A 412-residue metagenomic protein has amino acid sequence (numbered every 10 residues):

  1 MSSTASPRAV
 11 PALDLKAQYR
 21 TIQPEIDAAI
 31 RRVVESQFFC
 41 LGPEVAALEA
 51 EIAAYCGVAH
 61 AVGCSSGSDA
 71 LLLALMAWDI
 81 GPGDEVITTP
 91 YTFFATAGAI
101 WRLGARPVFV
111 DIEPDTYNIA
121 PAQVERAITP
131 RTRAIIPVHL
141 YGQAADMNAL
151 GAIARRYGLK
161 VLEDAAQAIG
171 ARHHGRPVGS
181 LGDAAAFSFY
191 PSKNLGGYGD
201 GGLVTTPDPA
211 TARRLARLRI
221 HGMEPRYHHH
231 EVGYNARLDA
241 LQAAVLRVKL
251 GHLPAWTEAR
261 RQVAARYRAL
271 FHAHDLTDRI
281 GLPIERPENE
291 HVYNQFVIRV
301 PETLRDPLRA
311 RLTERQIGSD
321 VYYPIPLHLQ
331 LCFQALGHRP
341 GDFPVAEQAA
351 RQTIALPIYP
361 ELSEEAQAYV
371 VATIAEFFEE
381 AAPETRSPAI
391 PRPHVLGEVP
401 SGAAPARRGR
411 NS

Functional and structural regions predicted by a protein language model:
M1-F38, P43: N-terminal "arm"/small-domain region of PLP-dependent enzymes with the aminotransferase-like
S2-S3, K16, A28, V45-E51 (+7 more regions): PLP-dependent aminotransferase class I/II
S36-E85, G98-L103, V108-D111, R176: Phosphate-binding glycine-rich loop
V62, I87, V108, V161-L162 (+3 more regions): Structural detector of well-ordered beta-strand residues that form the stable sheet scaffold of enzyme domains
M76-A165, R172: PLP-dependent aminotransferase-like
A99-I100, I153, P177, N194 (+1 more regions): Hydrophobic/aromatic ligand-binding patch that stacks against planar heteroaromatic rings of cofactors or nucleotides
E163-Y198, P225-H230, G281: Conserved active-site segment immediately N-terminal to the catalytic lysine that forms the internal aldimine
G397-E398, A403: Glycine-biased, low-complexity coil/linker segments
